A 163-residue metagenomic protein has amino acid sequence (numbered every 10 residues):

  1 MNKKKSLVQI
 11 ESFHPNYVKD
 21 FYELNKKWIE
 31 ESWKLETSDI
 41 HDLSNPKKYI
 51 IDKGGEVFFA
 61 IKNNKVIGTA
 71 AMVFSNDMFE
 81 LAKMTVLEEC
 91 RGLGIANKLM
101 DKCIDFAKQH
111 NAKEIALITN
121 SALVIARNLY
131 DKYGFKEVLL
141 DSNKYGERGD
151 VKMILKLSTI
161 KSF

Functional and structural regions predicted by a protein language model:
M1-S6, K161-F163: Basic/polar N-terminal segments that are highly enriched at the extreme N-terminus, encompassing both cleavable
N2-K5, D42, I115, E137: Short, functionally important structural connectors and interaction interfaces within domains
K5-Q9, F13-H14, N111, I115-L117: Short, charged low-complexity linear motifs
V8, S12-K83, L87-E89, M100-K102 (+3 more regions): Acetyl-CoA-dependent GNAT
K65, M84-D101, H110, S121-N128 (+1 more regions): Conserved glycine-rich acetyl-CoA-binding loop
K113-R127, D131-Y133, L139-F163: C-terminal "cap" of GNAT-fold acetyltransferases
